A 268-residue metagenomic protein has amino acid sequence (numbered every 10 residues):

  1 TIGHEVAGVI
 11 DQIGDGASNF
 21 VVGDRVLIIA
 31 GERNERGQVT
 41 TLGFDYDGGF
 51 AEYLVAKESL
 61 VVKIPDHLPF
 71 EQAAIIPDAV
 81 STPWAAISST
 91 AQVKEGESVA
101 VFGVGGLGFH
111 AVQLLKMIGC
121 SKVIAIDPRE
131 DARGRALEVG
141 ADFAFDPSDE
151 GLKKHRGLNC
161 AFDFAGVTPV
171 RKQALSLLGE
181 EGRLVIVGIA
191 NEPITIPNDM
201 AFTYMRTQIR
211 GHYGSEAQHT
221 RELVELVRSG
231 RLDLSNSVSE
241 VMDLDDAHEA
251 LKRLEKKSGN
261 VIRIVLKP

Functional and structural regions predicted by a protein language model:
T1-E32, L60, P65-L68: Glycine-rich beta-strand-centered segment in the early N-terminal region that forms part of a ligand/cofactor-binding
E5, D24-R25, Y53, S98 (+2 more regions): Residue-level marker of beta-strand positions
D11, V123-I124, V185: Conserved beta-strand positions in the Rossmann-like core of class I SAM-dependent methyltransferases
R25, D66-D149: Mid-domain Rossmann-like dinucleotide-binding core that forms the NAD(H)/NADP(H) cofactor-binding site
C120, T168-R231, K267-P268: Glycine-rich phosphate-binding loop and adjacent beta-alpha segment of Rossmann(oid) nucleotide-cofactor-binding
L152-A161: A short acidic, Gly/Pro-enriched loop at the edge of an enzyme's catalytic core that lines a small-molecule cofactor
A217-P268: C-terminal hydrophobic helical "lid"/dimerization subdomain of Rossmann-like NAD(P)H-dependent oxidoreductases
